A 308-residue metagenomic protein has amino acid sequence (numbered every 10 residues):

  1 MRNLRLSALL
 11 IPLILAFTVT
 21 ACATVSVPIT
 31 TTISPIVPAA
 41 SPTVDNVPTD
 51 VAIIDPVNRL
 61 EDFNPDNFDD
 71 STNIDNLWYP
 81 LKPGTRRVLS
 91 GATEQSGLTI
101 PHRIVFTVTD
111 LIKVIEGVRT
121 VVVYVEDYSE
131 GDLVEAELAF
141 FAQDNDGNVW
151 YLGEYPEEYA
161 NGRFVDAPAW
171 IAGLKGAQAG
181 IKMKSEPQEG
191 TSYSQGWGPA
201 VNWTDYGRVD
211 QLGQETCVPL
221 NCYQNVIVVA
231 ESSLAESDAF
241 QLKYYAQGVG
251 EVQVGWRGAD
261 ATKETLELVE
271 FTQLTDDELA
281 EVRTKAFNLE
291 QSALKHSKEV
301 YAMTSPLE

Functional and structural regions predicted by a protein language model:
M1-I11: Bacterial N-terminal signal peptides that target proteins for export
T18-A21: C-terminal motif of bacterial Sec signal peptides marking the signal peptidase cleavage site
A23-S26: Bacterial signal peptide processing site
I36-V37, P42-E308: Conserved functional acidic sites
